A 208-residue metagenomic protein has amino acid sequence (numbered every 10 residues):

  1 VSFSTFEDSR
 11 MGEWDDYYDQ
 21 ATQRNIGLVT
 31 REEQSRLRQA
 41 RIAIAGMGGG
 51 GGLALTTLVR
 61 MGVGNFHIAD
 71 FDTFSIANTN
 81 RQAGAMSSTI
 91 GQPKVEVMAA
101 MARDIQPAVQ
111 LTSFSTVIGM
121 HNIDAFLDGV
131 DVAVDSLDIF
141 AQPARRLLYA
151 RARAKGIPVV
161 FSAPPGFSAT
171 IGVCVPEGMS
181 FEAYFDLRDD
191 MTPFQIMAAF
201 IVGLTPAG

Functional and structural regions predicted by a protein language model:
V1-A43: N-terminal charged helix/coil linker that caps or initiates catalytic domains
T5-R10, N65-Q106: Glycine-rich phosphate-binding loop and adjoining beta1-alpha1-beta2 segment of Rossmann-like nucleotide-binding folds
I44-G46, A69: Conserved N-terminal Rossmann-fold NAD(P)-binding element of oxidoreductases
G50-G51: Hydrophobic/small residue at the entry helix of a nucleotide-binding pocket
L58: Aromatic pocket-lining residues of Rossmann-like dinucleotide-binding sites
V95-V132, S136-R145: A structured beta-alpha segment of the ubiquitous adenosine-cofactor-binding alpha/beta core
G129-G208: E1/E1-like adenylate-forming module used to activate ubiquitin-like modifiers and sulfur-carrier proteins
